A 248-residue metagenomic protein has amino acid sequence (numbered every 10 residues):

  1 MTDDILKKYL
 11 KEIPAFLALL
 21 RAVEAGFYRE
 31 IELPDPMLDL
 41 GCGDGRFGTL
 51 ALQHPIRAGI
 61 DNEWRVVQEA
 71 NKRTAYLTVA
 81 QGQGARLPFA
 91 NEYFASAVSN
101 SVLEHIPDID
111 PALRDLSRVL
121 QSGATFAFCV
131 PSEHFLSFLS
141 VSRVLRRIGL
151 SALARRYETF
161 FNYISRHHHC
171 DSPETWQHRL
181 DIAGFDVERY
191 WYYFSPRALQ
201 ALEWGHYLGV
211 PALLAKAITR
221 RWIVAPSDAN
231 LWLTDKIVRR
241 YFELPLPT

Functional and structural regions predicted by a protein language model:
M1-R86, A90, S96-V98, L113 (+1 more regions): Conserved N-terminal segment of class I S-adenosyl-L-methionine
P34, N91-E92, D108, S122: Active-site acidic short loop of glycosyltransferases
H54-I56, Y76, G123, G184-V187: A generic structural signal for alpha->beta connector loops
Q83, V102, Y193-F194: Residue-level "edge-of-site" marker
R86, E104, E133: Active-site micro-motifs of SAM-dependent methyltransferase domains
P88, Y93, H105, G184: Conserved functional loop/turn residues at catalytic and ligand-binding sites
V98-P107: A short SAM/SAH-binding and catalytic strip from SAM-dependent methyltransferases
P107-D115, T125-T248: S-adenosyl-L-methionine-dependent methyltransferase catalytic module, highlighting the catalytic core
